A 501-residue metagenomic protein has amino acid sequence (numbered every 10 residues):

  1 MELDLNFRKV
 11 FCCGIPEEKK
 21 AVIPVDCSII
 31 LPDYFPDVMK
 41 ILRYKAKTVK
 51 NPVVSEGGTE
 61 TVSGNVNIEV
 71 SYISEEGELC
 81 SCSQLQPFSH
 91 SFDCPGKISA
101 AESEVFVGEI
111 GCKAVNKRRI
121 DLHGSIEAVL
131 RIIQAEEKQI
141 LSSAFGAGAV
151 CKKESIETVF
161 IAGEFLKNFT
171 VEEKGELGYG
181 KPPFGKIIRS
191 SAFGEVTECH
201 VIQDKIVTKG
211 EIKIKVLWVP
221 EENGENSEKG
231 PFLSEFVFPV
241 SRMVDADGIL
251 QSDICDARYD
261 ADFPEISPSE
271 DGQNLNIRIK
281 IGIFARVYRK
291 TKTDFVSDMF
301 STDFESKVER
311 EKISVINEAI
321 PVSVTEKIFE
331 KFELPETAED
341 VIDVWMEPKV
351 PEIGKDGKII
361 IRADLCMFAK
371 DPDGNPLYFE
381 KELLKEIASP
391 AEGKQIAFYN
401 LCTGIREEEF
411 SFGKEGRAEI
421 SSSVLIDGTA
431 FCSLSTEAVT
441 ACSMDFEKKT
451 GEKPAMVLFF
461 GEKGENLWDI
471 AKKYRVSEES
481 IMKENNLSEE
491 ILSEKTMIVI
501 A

Functional and structural regions predicted by a protein language model:
E2-F446, T450-K453: Membrane-lipid interaction segments
R362-C366, E484, A501: Generic beta-strand/beta-sheet core signal
D445-K483, S488-I500: Primarily a LysM-type cell-wall glycan-binding module
